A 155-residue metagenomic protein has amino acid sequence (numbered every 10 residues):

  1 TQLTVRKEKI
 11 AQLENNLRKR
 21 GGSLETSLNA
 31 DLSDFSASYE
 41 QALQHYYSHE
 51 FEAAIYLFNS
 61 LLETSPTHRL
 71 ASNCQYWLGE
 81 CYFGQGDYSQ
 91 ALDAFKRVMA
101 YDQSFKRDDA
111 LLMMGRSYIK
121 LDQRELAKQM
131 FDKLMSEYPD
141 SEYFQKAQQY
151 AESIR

Functional and structural regions predicted by a protein language model:
T1-S48, E52-L57, T64: Acidic, proline-/serine-/threonine-rich low-complexity intrinsically disordered segments
T64-L70, M99-K106, M135-A147: Short solvent-exposed coil/turn linkers within tandem alpha-helical repeat scaffolds
